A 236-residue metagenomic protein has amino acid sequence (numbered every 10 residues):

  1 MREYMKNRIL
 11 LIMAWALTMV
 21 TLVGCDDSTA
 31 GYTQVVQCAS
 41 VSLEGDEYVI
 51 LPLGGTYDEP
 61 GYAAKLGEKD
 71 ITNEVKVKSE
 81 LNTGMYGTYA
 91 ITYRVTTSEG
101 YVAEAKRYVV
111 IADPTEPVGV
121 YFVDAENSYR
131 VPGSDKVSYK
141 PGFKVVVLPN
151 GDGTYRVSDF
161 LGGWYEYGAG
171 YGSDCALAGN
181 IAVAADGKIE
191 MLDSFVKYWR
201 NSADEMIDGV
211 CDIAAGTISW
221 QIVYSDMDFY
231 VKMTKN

Functional and structural regions predicted by a protein language model:
M1-N7, L17-D46: Bacterial Sec-dependent N-terminal signal peptides
V36-C38, V110-V118: Extracellular interdomain linker/stem segments of modular secreted and single-pass surface proteins
Q37-K69, L161: Solvent-exposed, low-complexity, repeat-rich "mucin-like" stalks and linkers
V49-L51, R107-V109, G179, V231-M233: Generic detection of short hydrophobic beta-strand segments and adjacent strand-loop junctions
A63-K65, R94, Y108-V110, F122 (+1 more regions): Residue-level recognition of well-ordered beta-strand positions that form the cores of beta-sheet-rich folds across
K65-T72, M191, N201: Low-complexity "stalk/linker" and mucin-like segments enriched in Ser/Thr/Pro/Ala/Gly
E68-A103, R107, A112: Serine/threonine-rich, repeat-prone extracellular segments and beta-strand-based repeat modules of secreted/surface
T115-N236: Ser/Thr/Gly/Pro-rich, low-complexity flexible regions
